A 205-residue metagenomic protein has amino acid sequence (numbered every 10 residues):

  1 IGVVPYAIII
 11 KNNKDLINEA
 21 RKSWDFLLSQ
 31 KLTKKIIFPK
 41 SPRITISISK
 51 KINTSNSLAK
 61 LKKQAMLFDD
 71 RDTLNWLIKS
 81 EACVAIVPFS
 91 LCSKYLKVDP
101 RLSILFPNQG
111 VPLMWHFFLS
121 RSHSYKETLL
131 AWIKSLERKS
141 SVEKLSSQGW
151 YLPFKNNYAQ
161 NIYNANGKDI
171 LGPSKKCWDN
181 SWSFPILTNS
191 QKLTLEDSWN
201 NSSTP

Functional and structural regions predicted by a protein language model:
I1-R21, L28-S29: N-terminal segment of the mature folded domain
A7-L16, L113-E127, K144-L145: A bilobed periplasmic-binding-protein/Venus flytrap-type ligand-binding module shared by bacterial periplasmic
D25-S47: Short loop->beta-strand "edge-of-pocket" segments that line small-molecule binding or catalytic clefts across diverse
L28, S49, L74, I78 (+3 more regions): Non-transmembrane alpha-helical segments in soluble domains of secreted/periplasmic/extracellular proteins
I44-P107: Ligand-binding pocket segment of bilobal, Venus flytrap-like solute-binding proteins
M66-L67, D99-S122, E127-L130: Periplasmic-binding protein-like
R121-D179: Mature extracytoplasmic/periplasmic domains
Q160-P205: Extracellular/periplasmic bilobal clamshell ligand-binding domains
